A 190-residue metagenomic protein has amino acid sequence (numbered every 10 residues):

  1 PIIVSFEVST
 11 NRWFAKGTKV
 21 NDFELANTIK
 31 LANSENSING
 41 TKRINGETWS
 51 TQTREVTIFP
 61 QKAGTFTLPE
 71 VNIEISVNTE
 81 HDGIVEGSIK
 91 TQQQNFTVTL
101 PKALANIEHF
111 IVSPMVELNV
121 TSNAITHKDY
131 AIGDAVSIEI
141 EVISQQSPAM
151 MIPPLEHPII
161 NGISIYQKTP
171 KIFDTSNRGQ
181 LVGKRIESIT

Functional and structural regions predicted by a protein language model:
P1-T190: Surface-exposed interaction/ligand-binding surfaces
